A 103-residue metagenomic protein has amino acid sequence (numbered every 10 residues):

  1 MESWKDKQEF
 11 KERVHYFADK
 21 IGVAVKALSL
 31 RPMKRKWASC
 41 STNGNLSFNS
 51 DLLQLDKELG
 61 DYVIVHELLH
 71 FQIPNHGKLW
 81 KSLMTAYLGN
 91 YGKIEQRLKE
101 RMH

Functional and structural regions predicted by a protein language model:
M1-Y62, F71-H103: Active-site-proximal or metal-binding-adjacent scaffold patches in catalytic folds
E67: Walker B catalytic acidic pair
